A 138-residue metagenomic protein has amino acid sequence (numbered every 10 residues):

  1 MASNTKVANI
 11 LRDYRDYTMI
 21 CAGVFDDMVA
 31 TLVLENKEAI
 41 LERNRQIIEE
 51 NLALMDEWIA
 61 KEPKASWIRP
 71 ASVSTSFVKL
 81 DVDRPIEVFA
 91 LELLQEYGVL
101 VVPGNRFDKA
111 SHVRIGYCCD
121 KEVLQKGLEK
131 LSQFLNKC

Functional and structural regions predicted by a protein language model:
M1-A2, F77-K79, G116-C118: Short hydrophobic/aromatic beta-strand micro-patches that form the beta-sheet surface supporting nucleotide- or nucleic
M1-E49, D56-W58: Conserved core segment of the aminotransferase class I/II
N4, D16, V82-D83, D120: Short beta->alpha junction loops/turns
K6, E62-A65, C138: Short helix-capping segments at alpha-helix termini
T31, I47-D56, S66-L80, S111: Conserved glycine-rich beta-strand-loop-beta hairpin in the small C-terminal domain of fold type I
L32, L54-K61, E92, F134: Alpha-helical structural signal in soluble globular domains
P63-W67, V99-G104: A short linear hydrophobic-aromatic micro-motif
D83, V88-V101, F107-C138: PLP-dependent enzyme catalytic core of the Aspartate aminotransferase-like
